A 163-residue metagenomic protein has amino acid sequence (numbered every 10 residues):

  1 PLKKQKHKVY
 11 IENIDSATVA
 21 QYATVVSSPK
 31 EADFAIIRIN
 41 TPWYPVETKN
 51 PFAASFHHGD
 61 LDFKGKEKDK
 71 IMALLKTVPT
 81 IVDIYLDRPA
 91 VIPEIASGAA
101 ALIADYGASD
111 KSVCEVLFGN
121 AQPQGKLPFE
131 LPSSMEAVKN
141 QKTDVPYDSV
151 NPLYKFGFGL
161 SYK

Functional and structural regions predicted by a protein language model:
P1-K163: C-terminal non-catalytic regions of proteins with extracellular/luminal or membrane-system context
